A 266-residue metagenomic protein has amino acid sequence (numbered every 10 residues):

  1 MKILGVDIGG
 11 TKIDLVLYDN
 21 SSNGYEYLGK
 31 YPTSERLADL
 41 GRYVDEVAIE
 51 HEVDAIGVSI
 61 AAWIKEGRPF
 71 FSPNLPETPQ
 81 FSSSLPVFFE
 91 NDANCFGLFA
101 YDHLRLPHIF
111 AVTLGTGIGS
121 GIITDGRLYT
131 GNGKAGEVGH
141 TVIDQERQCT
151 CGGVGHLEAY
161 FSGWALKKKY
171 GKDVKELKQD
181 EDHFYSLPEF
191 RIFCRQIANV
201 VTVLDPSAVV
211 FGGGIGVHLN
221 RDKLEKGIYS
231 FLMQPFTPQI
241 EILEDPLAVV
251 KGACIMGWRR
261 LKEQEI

Functional and structural regions predicted by a protein language model:
M1-A55, I64-E66, S84, A100-H108 (+1 more regions): ATP-binding/phosphotransfer module of carbohydrate and carboxylate kinases, centering on a glycine-rich
D7, G57-A61, E90, F110-G117 (+2 more regions): Short beta-strand segments
A62-I64, L75, A93, G115-I118 (+3 more regions): Short, flexible active-site-adjacent loop segments at beta-strand->alpha-helix junctions, enriched in small/polar
R68-T78: A charged helix-plus-loop insertion that forms the helical arch/lid used to bind and gate nucleic-acid substrates
V87-A93: General beta-strand structural signal in soluble alpha/beta enzymes
C95-L98: Short alpha-helix plus adjacent loop in nuclease-associated cores
P107-Y160: Glycine-rich phosphate-binding loop of actin/hexokinase-like ATP-binding domains
